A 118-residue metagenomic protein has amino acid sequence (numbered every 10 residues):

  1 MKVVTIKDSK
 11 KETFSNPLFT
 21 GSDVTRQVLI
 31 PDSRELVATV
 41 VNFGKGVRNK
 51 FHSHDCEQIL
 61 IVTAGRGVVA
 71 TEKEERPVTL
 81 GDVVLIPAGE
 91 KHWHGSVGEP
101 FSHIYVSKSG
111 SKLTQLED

Functional and structural regions predicted by a protein language model:
M1-L36, Q115-D118: A short, N-terminal "cap"/entry segment at the start of jelly-roll beta-barrel domains of the cupin/DSBH fold
D23, T39-S53, A88: Conserved short histidine dyad/triad with adjacent acidic residue
R26-Q27, A38, V69, H103: Short hydrophobic/aromatic-rich beta-strand segments that constitute the beta-sheet cores of beta-sandwich/beta-barrel
S33-L36, F43-V47, R66, S109-K112: Short, charged/polar surface micro-motifs in flexible loops or helix N-caps
N42-G44, S53-V69: Short, conserved beta-strand element in jelly-roll/cupin
N49-F51, V69-A70, K91-G98: Short beta-strand His + acidic residue motifs that chelate non-heme Fe in jelly-roll/DSBH and cupin folds
K73-A88: Short acidic-glycine-tyrosine-enriched beta hairpin
A88-L113: Ligand-binding loop in jelly-roll beta-barrel domains
